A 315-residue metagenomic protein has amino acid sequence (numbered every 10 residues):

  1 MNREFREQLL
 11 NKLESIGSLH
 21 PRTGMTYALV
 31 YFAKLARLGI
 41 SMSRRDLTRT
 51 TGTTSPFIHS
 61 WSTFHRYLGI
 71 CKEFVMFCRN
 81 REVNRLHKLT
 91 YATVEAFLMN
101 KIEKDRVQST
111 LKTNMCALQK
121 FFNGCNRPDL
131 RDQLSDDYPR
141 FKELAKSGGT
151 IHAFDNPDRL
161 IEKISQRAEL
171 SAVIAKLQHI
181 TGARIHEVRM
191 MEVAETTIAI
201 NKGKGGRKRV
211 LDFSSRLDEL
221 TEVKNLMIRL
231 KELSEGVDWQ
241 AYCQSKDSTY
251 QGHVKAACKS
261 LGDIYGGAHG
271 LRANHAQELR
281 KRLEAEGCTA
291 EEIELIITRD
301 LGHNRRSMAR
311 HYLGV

Functional and structural regions predicted by a protein language model:
M1-I58: N-terminal DNA-binding module of tyrosine recombinases/phage integrases
A36-L144: N-terminal core-binding DNA-recognition domain of tyrosine recombinases/integrases
Y138-E169, A194: Long, amphipathic, Lys/Arg-enriched alpha-helical "connector/arm" segment
S171-H186: Short pre-functional
T181, R189-N225: Conserved tyrosine-mediated DNA breakage-rejoining catalytic core shared by Y-recombinases
R216-R280: Active-site/catalytic core of tyrosine-dependent DNA strand-transfer enzymes
I264-A285, A290-H303: Short basic/aromatic active-site micro-motif
R299-V315: Catalytic-site neighborhood detector that most strongly recognizes the C-terminal catalytic loop/helix of tyrosine
